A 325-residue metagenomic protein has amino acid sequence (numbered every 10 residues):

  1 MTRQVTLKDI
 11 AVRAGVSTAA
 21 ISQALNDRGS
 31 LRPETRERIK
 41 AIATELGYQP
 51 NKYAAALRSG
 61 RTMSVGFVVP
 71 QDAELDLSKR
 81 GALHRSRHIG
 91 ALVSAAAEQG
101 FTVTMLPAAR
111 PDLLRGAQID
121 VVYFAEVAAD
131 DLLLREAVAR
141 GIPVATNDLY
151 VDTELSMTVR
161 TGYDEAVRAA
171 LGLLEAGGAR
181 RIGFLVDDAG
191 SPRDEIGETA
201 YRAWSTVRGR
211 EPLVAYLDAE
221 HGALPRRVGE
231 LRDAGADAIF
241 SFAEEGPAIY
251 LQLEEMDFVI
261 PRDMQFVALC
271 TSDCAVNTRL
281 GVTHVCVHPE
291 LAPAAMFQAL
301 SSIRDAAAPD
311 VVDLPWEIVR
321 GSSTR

Functional and structural regions predicted by a protein language model:
M1-M63, R325: N-terminal helix-turn-helix DNA-binding module of bacterial transcription factors
L46-L113: Amphipathic helical "hinge" segments at domain boundaries
L92-P107, G183-F184, E198-G222: Short beta-strand elements in bilobed, periplasmic/extracellular small-molecule ligand-binding domains
I119-A125, G183-L185, L213-A215, A234-E244 (+1 more regions): Periplasmic-binding protein-like
A128-R168, C270-V282: Flexible loop/hinge segments that line or gate small-molecule binding clefts
T158-F184, H221-G229, V285-D305: Hydrophobic alpha-helical segments within soluble ligand-binding/sensing domains
A170-R208, D310-T324: An alpha-beta-alpha
P225, G229-R325: Flexible loop/turn connectors
